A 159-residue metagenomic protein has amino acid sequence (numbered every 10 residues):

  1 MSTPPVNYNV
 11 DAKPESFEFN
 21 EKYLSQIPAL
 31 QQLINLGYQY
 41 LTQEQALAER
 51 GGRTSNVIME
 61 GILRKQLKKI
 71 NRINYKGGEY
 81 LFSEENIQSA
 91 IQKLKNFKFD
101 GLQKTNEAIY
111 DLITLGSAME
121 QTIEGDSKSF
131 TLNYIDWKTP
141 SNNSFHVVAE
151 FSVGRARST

Functional and structural regions predicted by a protein language model:
M1-T159: An alpha-helical interface "stripe"
